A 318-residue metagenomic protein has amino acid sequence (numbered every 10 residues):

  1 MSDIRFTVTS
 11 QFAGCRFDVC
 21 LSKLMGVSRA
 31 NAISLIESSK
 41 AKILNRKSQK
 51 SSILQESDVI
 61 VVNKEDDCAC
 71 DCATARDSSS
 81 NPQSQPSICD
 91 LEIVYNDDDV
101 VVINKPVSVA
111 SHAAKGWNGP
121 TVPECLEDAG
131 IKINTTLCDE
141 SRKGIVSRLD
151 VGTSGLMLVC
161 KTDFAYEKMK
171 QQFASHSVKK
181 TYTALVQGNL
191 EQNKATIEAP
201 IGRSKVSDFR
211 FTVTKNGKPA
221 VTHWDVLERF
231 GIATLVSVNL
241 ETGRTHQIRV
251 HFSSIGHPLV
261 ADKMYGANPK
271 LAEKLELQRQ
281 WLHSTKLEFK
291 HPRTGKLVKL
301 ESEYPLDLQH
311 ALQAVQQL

Functional and structural regions predicted by a protein language model:
M1-E198, G202-K205, L306-V315: RNA pseudouridine synthases
M1-S34, D66, C72-T74, P86-L91 (+5 more regions): Pseudouridine synthases involved in rRNA/tRNA modification
Q49-I53, S237, R279: Short, surface-exposed secondary-structure edge patches
V101, Y182, T234-V236, T285: Short beta-strand micro-motifs in enzyme catalytic cores
V109-H112, F209, T234-L235: Short small-residue beta-strand/loop micro-motif enriched in glycine and branched aliphatics
I145, H223, T234-V236: Conserved structural locus in ABC ATPase nucleotide-binding domains
V151-T153, S177-T181, T196, G217-V221 (+2 more regions): Short gly/pro-enriched beta-turn/loop segments at secondary-structure junctions
